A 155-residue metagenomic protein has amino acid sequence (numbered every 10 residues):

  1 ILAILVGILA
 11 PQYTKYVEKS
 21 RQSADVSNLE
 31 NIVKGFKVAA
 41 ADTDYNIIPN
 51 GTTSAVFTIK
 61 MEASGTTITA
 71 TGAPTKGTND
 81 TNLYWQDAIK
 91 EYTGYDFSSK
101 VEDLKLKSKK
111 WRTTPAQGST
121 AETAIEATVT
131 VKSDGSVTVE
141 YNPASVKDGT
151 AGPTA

Functional and structural regions predicted by a protein language model:
I1-Y13: N-terminal single-pass transmembrane signal-anchor helix
A10, A88-I89, A127-V129: Small side chains
Y13-V33, A40: Aliphatic-rich helix starts adjacent to a transmembrane/signal segment
E18, K37, D44, A70 (+1 more regions): A generic structural signal for secondary-structure junctions that act as hinges or helix/strand caps at the edges
K34-K60: Alpha-helix exit/C-cap motif
I48-T52, G72-A73, T81, P143-A144: Peripheral, non-catalytic segments of secretory and membrane proteins
M61-T71, D96-A155: Short, surface-exposed interaction loops/tails
A63-Y95: Low-complexity, serine/threonine/proline-enriched polar segments
